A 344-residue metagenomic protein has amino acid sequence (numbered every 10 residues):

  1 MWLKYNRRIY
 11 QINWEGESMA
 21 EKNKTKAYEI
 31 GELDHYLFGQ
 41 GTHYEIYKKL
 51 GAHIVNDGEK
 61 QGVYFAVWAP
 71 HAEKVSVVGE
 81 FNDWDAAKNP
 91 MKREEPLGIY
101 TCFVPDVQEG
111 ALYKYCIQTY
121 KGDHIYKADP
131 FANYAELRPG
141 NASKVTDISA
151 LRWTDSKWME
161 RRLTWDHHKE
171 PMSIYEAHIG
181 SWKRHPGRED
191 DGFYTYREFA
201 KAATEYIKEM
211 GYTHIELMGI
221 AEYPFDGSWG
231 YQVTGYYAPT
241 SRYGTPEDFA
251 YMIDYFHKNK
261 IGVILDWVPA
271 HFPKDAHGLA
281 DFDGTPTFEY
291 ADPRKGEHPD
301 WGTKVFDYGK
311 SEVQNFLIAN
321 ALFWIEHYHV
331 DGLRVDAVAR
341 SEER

Functional and structural regions predicted by a protein language model:
G16-K60, E94-E176, S181-R188, E198: The feature marks proteins involved in alpha-glucan
Q61-F65: Structural beta-strand segments of beta-rich domains
W68-V75: Short proline/glycine-enriched turn/loop motifs at strand-loop junctions of beta-rich domains
V75-V77, Y113: Short beta-strand elements bearing conserved aromatic residues within extracellular beta-rich modules
E80-D85, Y120: Change "in extracellular beta-sheet-rich domains … of secreted and cell-surface proteins" to "in beta-sheet-rich domains
M159-K169, H178-V338: Substrate-binding/active-site clefts of carbohydrate-active enzymes
E343-R344: Conserved small/polar residues in nucleotide/adenosyl-binding loops
